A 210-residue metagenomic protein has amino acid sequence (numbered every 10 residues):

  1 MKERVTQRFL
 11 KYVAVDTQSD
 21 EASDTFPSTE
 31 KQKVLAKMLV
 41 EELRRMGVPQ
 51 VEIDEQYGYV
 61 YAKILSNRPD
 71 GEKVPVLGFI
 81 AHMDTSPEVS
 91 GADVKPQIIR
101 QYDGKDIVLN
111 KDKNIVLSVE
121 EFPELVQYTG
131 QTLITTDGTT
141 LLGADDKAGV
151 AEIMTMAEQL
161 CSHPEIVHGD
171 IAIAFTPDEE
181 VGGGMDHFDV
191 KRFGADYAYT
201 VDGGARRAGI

Functional and structural regions predicted by a protein language model:
K2-L133: Acidic/His- and Gly-rich active-site-bordering loop/insert found across diverse amide/peptide-bond hydrolases
V126-I210: Acidic/histidine-rich catalytic neighborhood of metal-dependent amide-processing enzymes
